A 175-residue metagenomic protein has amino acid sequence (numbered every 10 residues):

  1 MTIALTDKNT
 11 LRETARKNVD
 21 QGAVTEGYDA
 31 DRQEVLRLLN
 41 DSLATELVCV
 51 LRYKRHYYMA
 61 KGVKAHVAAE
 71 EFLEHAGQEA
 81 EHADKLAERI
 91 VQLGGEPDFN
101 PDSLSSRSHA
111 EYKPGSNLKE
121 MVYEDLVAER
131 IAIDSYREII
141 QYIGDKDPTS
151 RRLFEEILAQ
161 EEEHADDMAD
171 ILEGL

Functional and structural regions predicted by a protein language model:
M1-L175: Iron-associated oxidoreductase/ferritin-like identity signal
